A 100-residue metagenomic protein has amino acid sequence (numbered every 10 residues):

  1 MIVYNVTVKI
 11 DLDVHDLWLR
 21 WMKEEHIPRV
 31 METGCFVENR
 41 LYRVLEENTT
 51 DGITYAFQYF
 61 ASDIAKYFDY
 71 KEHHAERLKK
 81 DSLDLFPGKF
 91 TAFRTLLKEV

Functional and structural regions predicted by a protein language model:
I2-K9, Y42-K71: Short, well-ordered beta-strand segments in beta-rich or mixed alpha/beta enzyme and ligand-binding folds
L12-V14, D63-A65, V100: Residues that cap or initiate secondary-structure elements
V14-L41, R77-D81: Short amphipathic alpha-helical segments
T33, V37, I53, F60-L96: An amphipathic, aromatic/His-enriched active-site/gating alpha helix that lines ligand/cofactor pockets
R43-L45, L96-E99: A general secondary-structure junction signal
